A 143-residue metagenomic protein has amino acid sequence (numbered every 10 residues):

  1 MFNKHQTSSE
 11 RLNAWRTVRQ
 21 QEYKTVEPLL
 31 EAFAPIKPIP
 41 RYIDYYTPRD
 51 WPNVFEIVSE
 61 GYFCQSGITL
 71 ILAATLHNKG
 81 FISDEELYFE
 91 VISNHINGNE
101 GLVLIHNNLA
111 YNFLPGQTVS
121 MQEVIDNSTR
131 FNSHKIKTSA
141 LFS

Functional and structural regions predicted by a protein language model:
M1-S143: A structural boundary/capping signal
